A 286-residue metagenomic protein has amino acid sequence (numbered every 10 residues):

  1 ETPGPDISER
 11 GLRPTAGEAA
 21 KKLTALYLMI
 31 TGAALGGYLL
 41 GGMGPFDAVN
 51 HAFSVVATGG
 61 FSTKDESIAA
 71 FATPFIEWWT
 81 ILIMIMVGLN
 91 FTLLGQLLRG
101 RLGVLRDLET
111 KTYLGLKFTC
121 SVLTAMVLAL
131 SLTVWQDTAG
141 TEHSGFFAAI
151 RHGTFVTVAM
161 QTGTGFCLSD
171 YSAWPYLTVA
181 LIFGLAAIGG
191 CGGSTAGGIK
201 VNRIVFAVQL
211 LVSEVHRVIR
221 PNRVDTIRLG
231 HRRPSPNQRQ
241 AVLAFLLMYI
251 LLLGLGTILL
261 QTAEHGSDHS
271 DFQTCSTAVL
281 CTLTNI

Functional and structural regions predicted by a protein language model:
E1-I286: Membrane-proximal intracellular helices of multi-pass ion channels
